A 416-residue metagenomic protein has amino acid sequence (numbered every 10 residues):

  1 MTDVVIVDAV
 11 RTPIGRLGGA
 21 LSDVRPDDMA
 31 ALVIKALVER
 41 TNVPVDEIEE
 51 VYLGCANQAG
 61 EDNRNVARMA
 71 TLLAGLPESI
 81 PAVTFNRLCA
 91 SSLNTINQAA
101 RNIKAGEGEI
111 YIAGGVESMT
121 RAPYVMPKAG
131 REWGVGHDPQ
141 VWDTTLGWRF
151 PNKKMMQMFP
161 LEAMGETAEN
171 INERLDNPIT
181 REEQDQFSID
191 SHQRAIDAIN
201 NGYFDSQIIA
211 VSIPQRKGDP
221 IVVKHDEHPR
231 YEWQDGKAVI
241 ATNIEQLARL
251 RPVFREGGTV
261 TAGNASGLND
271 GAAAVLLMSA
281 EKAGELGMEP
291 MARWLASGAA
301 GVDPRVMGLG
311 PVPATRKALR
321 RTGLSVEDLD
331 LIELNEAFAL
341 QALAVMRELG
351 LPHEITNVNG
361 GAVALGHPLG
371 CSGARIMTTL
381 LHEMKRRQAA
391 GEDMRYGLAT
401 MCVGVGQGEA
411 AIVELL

Functional and structural regions predicted by a protein language model:
M1-V24, A36, L146, T242-L309 (+5 more regions): Condensing-enzyme catalytic core mediating Claisen C-C bond formation in acyl metabolism
R11, D23-D27, A31-L32, E183-E285 (+2 more regions): N-terminal extracellular/periplasmic Venus flytrap/periplasmic-binding protein-like
S22-V135, I208-W233, V306, V326-E348: Conserved beta-ketoacyl condensing-enzyme motif
V24, C55-Y111, T145-G147, M158-E166 (+4 more regions): Conserved catalytic cysteine-centered active-site region of acyl-thioester-dependent Claisen-condensing enzymes
P26-N42, V66-A70, T95-Q98, M164-I171 (+5 more regions): Short, well-ordered amphipathic alpha-helical segments that serve as non-catalytic structural scaffolds within diverse
F85-E117, N172-Y203, A274-E281, M346-R347 (+2 more regions): Active-site-proximal alpha-helical scaffold in enzymes
I110-I171: Flexible glycine-/small-residue-enriched beta->alpha junction loops that bind anionic phosphate/pyrophosphate groups
E169, Q207-I209, L295-A364: Active-site pocket-lining segment
